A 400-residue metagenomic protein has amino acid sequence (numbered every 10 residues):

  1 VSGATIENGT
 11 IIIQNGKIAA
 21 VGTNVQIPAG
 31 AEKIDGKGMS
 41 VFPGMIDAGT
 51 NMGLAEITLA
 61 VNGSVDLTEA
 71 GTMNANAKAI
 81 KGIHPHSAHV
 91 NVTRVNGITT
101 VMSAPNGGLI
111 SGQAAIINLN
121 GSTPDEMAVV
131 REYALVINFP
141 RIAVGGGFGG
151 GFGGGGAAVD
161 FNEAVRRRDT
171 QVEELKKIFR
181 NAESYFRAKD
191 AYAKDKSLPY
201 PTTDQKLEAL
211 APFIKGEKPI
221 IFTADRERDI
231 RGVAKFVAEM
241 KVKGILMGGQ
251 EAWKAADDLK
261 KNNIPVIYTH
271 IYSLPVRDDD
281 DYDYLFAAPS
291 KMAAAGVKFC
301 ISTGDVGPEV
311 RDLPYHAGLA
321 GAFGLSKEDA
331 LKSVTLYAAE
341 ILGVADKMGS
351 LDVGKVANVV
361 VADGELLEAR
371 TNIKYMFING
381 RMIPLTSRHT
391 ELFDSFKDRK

Functional and structural regions predicted by a protein language model:
G3-F42, L59: Histidine-rich, glycine-flanked metal-binding segment
G9, D352-F396: C-terminal cap of metal-dependent C-N hydrolases
T23, M45, A55-A60, Q113-A115 (+2 more regions): Short, solvent-exposed loop/turn and secondary-structure capping segments
M39-A104: Metal-associated gating/positioning segment near the N- to mid-region
D47, G71, T99-S103, N118 (+6 more regions): Structural recognition of the beta-strand scaffold that forms the well-ordered cores of secreted hydrolase catalytic
I57-T58, S64-N76, P219, K260 (+5 more regions): His/Asp/Glu-enriched, well-ordered alpha-helical/loop segment that forms or immediately abuts the divalent-metal
H89, R94-G244, N372: Polyanionic/metal-chelating signatures
P201-T203, F222-R226, G248-Q250, R277-F286: A general structural motif
